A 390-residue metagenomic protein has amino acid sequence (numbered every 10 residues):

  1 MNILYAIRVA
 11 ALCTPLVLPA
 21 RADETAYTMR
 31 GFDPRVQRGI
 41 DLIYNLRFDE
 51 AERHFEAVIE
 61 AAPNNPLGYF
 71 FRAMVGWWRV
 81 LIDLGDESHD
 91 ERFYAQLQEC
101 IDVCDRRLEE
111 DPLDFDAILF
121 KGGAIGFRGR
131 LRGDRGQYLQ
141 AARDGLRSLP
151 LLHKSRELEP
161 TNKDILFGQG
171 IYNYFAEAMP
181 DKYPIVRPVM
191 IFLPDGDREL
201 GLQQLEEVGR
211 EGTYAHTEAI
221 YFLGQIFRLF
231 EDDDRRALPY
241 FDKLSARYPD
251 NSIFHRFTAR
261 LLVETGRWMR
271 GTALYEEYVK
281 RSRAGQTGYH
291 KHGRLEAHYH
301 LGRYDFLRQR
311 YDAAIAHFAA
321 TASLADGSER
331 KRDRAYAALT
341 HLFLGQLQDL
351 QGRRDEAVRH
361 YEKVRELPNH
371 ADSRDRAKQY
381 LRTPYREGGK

Functional and structural regions predicted by a protein language model:
D23-V36, L42-F55, N64, R72-T161 (+4 more regions): Short coil/linker segments at helix-helix boundaries
Q37, F71, W78, F120 (+8 more regions): "A position-specific structural signal for the A-helix of alpha-solenoid helical repeats
E60, D102, L149-P150, E157 (+6 more regions): Amphipathic alpha-helical segments of tetratricopeptide repeats
N65, D114, N162, A215-H216 (+4 more regions): Residue-level recognition of tetratricopeptide repeat
G68, A117, I165, A219 (+6 more regions): TPR alpha-solenoid repeat register
W78-H89, R130, A176-P184, D232-R235 (+4 more regions): Alpha-helical linker/edge segments of TPR/alpha-solenoid repeat scaffolds and analogous pre-/post-domain helices
L146-R156, L193-Q203, V279-K280, F318-S323 (+2 more regions): TPR/TPR-like (Sel1-like) alpha-helical repeat modules
H216-L229, R260-M269, E276-V279, R283 (+2 more regions): Alpha-helical adaptor scaffolds
